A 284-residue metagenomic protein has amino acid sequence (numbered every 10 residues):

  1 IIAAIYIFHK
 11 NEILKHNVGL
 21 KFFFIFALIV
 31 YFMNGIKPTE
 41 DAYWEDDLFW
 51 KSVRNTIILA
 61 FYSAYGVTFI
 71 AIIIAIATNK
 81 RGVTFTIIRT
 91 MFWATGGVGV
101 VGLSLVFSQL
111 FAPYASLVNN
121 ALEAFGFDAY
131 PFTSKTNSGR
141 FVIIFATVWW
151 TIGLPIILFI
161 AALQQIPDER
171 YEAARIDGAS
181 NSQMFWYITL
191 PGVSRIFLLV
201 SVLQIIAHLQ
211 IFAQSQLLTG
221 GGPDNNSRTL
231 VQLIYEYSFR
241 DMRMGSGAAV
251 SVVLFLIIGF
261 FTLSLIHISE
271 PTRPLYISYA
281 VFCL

Functional and structural regions predicted by a protein language model:
I1-S269, R273: A structural signal for multi-pass alpha-helical bundles of membrane permease subunits that mediate small-molecule
E270-T272, I277-L284: Positively charged, low-complexity/disordered segments
